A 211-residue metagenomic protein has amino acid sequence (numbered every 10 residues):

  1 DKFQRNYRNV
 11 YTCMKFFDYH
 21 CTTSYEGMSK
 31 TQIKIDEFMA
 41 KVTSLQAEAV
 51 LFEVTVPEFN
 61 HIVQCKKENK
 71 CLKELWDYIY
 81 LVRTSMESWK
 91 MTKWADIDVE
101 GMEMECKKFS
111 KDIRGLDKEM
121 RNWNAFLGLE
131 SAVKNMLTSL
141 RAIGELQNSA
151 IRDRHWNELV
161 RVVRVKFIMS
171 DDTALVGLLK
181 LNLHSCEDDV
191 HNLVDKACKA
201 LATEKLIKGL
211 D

Functional and structural regions predicted by a protein language model:
D1-D211: Extended alpha-helical scaffold segments
